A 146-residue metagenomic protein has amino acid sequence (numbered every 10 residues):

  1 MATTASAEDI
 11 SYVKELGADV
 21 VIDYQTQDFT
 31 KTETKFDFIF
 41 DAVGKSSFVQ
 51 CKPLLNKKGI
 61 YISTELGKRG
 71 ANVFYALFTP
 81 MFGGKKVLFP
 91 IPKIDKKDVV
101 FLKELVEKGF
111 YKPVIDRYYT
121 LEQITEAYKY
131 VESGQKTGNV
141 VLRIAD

Functional and structural regions predicted by a protein language model:
M1-D146: Terminal helix/beta-alpha structural elements that buttress the NAD(P)+-binding lobe
